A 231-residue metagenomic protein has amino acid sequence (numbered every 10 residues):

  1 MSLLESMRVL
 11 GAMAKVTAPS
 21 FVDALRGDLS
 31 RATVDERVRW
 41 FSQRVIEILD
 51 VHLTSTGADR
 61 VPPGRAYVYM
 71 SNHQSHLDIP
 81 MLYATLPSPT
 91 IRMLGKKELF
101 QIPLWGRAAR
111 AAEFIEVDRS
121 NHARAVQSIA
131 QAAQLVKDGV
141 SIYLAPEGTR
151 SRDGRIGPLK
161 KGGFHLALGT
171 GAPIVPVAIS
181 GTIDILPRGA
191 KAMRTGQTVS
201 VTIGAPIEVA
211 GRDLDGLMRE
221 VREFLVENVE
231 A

Functional and structural regions predicted by a protein language model:
M1-Y67: Membrane-anchoring hydrophobic helices of lipid-metabolizing enzymes
L3, V126-A231: Non-catalytic C-terminal accessory region of glycerolipid acyltransferases and related lyso-lipid remodeling enzymes
T17-D23, I48, P62-H122: Catalytic core of membrane glycerolipid acyltransferases/transacylases, capturing the structured, soluble-facing
S42, A111-D118, G148-T149, P206: Short, basic, glycine/proline-bearing loop/turn elements
L53-P62, I79, P89, F100 (+3 more regions): Soluble, non-transmembrane catalytic domains of enzymes that act on hydrophobic metabolites at membranes
S55, Y69, M93-L94, V201-I203: Generic preference for hydrophobic
T56, L94-K96, D118-R119, P146 (+1 more regions): Thr-Gly-centered strand-to-loop micro-motif
